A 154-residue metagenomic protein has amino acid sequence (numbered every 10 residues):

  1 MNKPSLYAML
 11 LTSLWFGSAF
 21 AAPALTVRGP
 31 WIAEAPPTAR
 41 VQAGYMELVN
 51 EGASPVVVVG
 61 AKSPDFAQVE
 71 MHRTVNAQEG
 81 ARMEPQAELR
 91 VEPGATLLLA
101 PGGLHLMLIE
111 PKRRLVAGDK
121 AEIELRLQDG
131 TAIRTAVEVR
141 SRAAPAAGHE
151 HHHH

Functional and structural regions predicted by a protein language model:
M1-S5: Positively charged n-region of N-terminal signal peptides that target proteins for export
Y7-S18: Bacterial N-terminal signal peptides
P23-H154: Compact, glycine-rich, soluble single-domain proteins
